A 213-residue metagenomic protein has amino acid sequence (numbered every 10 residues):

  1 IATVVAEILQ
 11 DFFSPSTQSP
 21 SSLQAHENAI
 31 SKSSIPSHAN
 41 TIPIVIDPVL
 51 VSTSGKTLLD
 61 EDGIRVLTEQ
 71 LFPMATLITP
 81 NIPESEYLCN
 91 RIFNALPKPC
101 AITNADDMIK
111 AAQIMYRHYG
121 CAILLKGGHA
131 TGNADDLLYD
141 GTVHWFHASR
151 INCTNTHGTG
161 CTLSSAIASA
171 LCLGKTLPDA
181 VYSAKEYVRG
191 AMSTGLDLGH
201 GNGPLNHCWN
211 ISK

Functional and structural regions predicted by a protein language model:
I1-P15, T41-Q70: Glycine/small-residue-rich loop that forms an oxyanion/phosphate-binding "nest" at active or ligand-binding sites
D11-I42, N90-D106: Intrinsically disordered, low-complexity terminal tails and inter-domain linkers enriched for S/T/G/P/D/E
D11-P15, M74, I78, S85-I92 (+5 more regions): Change "in soluble alpha/beta enzymes" to "in soluble alpha/beta proteins
L50, E84, G127-T131, R150-N152 (+1 more regions): Glycine-rich beta-alpha junction loops
E61-V143: Conserved phosphate/ATP/ADP-binding segment of small-molecule kinases
Y87, C153-L177: Short, small-residue alpha-helix embedded
G141-N152: Glycine/charged-rich beta-loop-alpha catalytic/anionic-binding loops adjacent to active sites
P178-K213: Charged C-terminal helix
